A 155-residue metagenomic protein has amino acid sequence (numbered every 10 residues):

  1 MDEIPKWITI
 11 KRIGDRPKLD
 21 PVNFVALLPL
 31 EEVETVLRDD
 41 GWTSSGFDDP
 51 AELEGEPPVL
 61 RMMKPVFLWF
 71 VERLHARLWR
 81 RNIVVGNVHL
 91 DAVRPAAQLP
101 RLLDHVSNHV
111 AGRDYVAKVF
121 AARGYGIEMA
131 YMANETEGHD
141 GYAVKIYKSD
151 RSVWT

Functional and structural regions predicted by a protein language model:
I4: The AdoMet/dcAdoMet-binding core of the Class I SAM-like
W7-V36: Terminal, regulation- and interaction-focused segments at domain boundaries
V33, L37-G41, F120: Hydrophobic, Leu/Ile/Phe/Ala-enriched alpha-helical segments that form helix-helix packing faces
G41-F47: Short secondary-structure junctions
D48-T155: A cross-kingdom signal targeting lumenal/periplasmic-facing segments of multi-pass membrane and secretory-pathway
